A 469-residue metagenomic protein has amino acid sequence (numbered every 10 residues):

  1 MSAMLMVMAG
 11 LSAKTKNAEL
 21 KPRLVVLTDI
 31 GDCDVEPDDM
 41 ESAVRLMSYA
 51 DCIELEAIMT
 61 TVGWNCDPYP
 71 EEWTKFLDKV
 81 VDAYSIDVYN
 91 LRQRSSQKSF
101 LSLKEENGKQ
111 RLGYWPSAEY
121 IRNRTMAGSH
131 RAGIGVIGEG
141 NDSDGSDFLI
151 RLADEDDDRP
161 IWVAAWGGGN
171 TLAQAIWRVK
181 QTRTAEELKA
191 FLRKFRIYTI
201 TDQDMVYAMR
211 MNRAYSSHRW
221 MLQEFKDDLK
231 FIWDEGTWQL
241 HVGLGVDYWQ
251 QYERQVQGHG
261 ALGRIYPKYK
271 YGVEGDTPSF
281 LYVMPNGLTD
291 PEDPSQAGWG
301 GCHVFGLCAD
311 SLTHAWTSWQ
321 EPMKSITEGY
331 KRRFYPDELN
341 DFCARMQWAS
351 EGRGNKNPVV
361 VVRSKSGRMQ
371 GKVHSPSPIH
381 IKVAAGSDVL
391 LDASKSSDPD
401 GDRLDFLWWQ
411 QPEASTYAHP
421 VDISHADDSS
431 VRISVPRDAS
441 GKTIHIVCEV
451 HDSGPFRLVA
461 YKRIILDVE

Functional and structural regions predicted by a protein language model:
M4-A18: Bacterial Sec-dependent signal peptides at the C-terminal "C-region" and cleavage site
K14-L390, S396-A418, S430, D438-G441: N-terminal acidic, glycine/proline-rich low-complexity segments
D422-D427: Short beta-strand segments within Ig-like beta-sandwich modules, predominantly Fibronectin type-III
H451-R457: Short, solvent-exposed loop/turn segments at the edges of extracellular beta-sandwich modules
R457-I464: Extracellular and select intracellular beta-sandwich modules with Ser/Thr-enriched, small-residue motifs on
I465-E469: Short beta-strand edge segments in extracellular beta-sheet folds
